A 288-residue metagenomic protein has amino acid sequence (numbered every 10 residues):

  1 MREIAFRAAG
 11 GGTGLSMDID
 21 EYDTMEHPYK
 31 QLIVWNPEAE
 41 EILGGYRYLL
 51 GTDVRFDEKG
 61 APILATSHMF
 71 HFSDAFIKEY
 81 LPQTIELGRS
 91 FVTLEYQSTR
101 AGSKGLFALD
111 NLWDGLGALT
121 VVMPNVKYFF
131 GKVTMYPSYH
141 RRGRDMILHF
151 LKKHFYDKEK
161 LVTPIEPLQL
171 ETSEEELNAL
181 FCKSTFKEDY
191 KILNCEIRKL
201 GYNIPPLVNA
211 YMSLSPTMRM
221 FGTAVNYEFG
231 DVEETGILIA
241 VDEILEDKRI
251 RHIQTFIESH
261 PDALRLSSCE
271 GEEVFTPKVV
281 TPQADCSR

Functional and structural regions predicted by a protein language model:
M1-L50: Short amphipathic alpha-helix that is part of the acyltransferase structural core
G12, S16, P216-N226: Short, well-structured beta-strand/strand-turn elements
T24-L32, F56, M218-R219, F229-T235 (+1 more regions): A short helix-loop-beta-strand connector motif used in the catalytic cores of GNAT acetyltransferases and, in some
Y29, L43-G45, P82-L87, V126 (+1 more regions): Extracellular structured ligand-interaction cores
I33, Y128-F130, G236-L238: Ordered hydrophobic segments in well-structured contexts
G51-M218, G222: Acyl-donor binding region in acyl/amide transferases
E234-R288: C-terminal non-catalytic accessory extensions
